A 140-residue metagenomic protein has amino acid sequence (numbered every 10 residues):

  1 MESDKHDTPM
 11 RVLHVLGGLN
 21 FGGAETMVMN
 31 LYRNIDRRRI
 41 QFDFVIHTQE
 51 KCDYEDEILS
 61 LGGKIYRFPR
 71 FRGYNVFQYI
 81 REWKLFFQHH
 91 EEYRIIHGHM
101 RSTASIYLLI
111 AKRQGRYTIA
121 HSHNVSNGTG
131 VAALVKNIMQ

Functional and structural regions predicted by a protein language model:
M1-Q140: Membrane-interface segments of envelope glycosyltransferases acting on lipid-linked substrates or membrane lipids
